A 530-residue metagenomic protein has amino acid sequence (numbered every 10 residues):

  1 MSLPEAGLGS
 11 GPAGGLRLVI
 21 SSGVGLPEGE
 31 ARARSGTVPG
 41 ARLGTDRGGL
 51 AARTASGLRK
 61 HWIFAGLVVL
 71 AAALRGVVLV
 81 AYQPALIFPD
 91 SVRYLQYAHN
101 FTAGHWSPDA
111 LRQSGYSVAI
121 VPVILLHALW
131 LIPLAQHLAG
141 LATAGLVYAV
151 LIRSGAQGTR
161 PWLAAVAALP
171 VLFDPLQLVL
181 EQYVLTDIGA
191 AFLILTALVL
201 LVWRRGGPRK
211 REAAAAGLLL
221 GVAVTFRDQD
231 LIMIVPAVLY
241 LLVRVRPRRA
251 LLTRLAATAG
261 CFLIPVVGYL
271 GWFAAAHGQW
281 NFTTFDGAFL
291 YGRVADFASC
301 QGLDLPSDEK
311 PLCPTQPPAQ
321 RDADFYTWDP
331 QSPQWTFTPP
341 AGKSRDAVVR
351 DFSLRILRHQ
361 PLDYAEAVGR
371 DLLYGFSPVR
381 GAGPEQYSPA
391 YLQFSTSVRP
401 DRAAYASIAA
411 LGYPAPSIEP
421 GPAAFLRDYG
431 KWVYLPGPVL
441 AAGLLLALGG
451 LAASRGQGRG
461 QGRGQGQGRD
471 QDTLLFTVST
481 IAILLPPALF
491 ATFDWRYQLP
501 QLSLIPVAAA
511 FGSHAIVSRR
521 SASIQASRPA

Functional and structural regions predicted by a protein language model:
R59-L86, F173, C261-W272: Transmembrane signal-anchor helices characteristic of membrane glycosylation enzymes that use polyprenol
W62-I63, W130-L131, E366-R455, G468-F476: Membrane-interface anchor segments at the N-terminal boundary of transmembrane helices in multi-pass membrane enzymes
Y82-L95, W106-A119, L126-H127, F282 (+3 more regions): Extracytoplasmic catalytic/substrate-binding loops of multi-pass membrane glycan-assembly enzymes
P89, L111, I132-A142, L169-T196 (+4 more regions): Multi-pass, polyprenyl lipid-linked donor-dependent membrane glycosyltransferases
I120-H127, I132-L146, A190-L193, Y434-L446 (+1 more regions): Transmembrane alpha-helices of multi-pass, membrane-embedded glycan-processing enzymes that use lipid-linked
V147-F173, A191-F192, R205, K210-A214 (+1 more regions): Transmembrane-helix signature of polytopic, membrane-embedded enzymes that assemble or transfer cell-envelope glycans
A168, A213-R227, C261-P265, Y269: Membrane-interface alpha helices of multi-pass inner-membrane proteins
F282-I408: Membrane-proximal stem/loop segments at transmembrane-domain junctions that anchor or position
